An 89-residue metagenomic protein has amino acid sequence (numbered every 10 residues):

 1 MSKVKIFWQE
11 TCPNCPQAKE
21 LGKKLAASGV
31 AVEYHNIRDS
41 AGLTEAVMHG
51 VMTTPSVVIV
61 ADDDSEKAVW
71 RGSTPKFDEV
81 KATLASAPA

Functional and structural regions predicted by a protein language model:
M1-S28: Local sequence-structure signature of Cys/Sec-based thiol-disulfide redox active-site neighborhoods
P13, A41, P75: Short alpha-helical
K19-E20, G42-E45: A generic local structural motif
G22, G29-V32, P75-D78: Non-catalytic interaction surface on structured domains
V30-L43: Thiol-based oxidoreductase modules, predominantly thioredoxin-like and allied folds used for disulfide exchange
T44-H49, V80-L84: Short amphipathic alpha-helix with an adjacent loop that forms part of the alpha/beta core around
H49-I59: Structural micro-motif
I59-A89: Non-catalytic, surface beta->alpha helical segment in thiol-disulfide oxidoreductase systems
